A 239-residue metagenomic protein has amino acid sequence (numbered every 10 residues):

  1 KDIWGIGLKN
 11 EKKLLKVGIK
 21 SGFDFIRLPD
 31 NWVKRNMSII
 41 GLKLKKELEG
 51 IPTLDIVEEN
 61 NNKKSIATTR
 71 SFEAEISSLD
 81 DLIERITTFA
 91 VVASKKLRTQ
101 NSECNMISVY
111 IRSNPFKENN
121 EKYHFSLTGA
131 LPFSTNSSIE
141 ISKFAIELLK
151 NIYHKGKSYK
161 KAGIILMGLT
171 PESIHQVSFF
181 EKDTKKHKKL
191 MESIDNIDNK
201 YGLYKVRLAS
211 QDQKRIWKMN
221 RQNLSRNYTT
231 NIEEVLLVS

Functional and structural regions predicted by a protein language model:
K1-D2, N196: Hydrophobic/aromatic side chains embedded in well-ordered alpha-helices
D2, N10-G156: DNA-contacting surface of Y-family translesion DNA polymerases
L131-S239: Acidic, metal-coordinating catalytic segment for phosphate/diphosphate chemistry, firing primarily on the Nudix
